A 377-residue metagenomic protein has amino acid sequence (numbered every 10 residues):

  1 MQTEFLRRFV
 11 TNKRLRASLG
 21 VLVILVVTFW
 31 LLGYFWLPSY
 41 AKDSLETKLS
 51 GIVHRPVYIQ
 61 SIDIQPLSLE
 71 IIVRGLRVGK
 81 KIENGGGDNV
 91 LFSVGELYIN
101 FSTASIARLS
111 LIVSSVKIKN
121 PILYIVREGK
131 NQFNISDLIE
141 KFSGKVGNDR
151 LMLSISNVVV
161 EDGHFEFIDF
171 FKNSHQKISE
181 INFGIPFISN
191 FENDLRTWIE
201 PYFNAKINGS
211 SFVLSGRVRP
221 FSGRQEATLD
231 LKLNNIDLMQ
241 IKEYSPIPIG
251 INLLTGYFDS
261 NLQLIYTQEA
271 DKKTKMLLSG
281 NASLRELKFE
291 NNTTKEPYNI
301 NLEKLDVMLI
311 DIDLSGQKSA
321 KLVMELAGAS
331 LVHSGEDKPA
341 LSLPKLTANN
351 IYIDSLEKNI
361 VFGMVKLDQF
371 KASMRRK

Functional and structural regions predicted by a protein language model:
Q2-H54, N84, E336: N-terminal type II signal-anchor transmembrane helix that functions as the membrane-insertion/stop-transfer segment
Q60-N131, S143-I168, Y202, Q225 (+2 more regions): Flexible beta-edge/linker motif
D88-L91, F212-P220, R224-D230: Right-handed parallel beta-helix
K117, F133-K145, F171-D194, G328 (+1 more regions): Short, surface-exposed polybasic-and-hydrophobic patches located at secondary-structure transitions
D194-Y202: Short, hydrophobic/aromatic-rich segments at coil-to-beta transitions
K206-S211: Solvent-exposed loop/turn segments connecting transmembrane beta-strands in outer-membrane beta-barrel proteins
I249-I251: Beta-strand-rich interaction surfaces with strong enrichment in secreted/lumenal proteins
